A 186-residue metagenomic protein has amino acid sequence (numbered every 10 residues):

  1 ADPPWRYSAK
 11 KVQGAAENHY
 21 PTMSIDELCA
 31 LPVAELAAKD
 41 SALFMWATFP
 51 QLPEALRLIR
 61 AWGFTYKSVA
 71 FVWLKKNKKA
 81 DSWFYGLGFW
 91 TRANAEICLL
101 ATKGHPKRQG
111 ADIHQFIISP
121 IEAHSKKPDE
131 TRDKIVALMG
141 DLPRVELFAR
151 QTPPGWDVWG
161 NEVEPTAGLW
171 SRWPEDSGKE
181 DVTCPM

Functional and structural regions predicted by a protein language model:
A1-M186: Class I S-adenosyl-L-methionine-dependent methyltransferase catalytic core
